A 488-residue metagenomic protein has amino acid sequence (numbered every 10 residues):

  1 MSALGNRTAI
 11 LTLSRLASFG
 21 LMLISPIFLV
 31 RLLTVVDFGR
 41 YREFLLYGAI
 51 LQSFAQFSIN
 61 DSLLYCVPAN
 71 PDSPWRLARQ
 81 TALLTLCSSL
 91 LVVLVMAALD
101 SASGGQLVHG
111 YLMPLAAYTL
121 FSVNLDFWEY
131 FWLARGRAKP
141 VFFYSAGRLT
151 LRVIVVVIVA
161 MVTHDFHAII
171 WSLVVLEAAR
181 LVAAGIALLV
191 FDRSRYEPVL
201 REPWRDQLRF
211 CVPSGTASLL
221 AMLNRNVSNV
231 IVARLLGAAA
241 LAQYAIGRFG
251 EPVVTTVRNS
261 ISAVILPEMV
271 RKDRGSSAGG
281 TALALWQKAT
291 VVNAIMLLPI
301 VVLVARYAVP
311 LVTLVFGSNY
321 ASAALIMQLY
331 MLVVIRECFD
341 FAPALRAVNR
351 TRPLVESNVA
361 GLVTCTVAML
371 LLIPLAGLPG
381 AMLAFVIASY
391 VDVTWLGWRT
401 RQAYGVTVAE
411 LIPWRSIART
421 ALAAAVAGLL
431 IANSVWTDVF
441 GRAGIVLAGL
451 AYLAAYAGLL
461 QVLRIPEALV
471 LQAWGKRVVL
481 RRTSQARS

Functional and structural regions predicted by a protein language model:
M1-M22, D72, R79, V108 (+4 more regions): N-terminal membrane topogenesis motif
S2-N60, V93, A97, Y118 (+7 more regions): Signature of the first transmembrane helix
L4, M113, K139, F143-Y144 (+7 more regions): Interhelical loop/hinge segments that connect adjacent transmembrane helices in multipass membrane
A55-P71, L133-A134, G247-A294, D340-A347: Helix-loop junctions and terminal segments of transmembrane helices in multi-pass membrane transport/translocation
A55-Q56, R79-H109, M113-P114, I154 (+5 more regions): Alpha-helical transmembrane segments of multi-pass membrane transport and lipid-handling proteins
C66-A69, F121-S145, M331-V359: Membrane-interface junctions at transmembrane-helix termini in multi-pass inner-membrane proteins
H109, M113, F142-D192, F210 (+3 more regions): Hydrophobic alpha-helical transmembrane segments
A409, L430-S488: Membrane-proximal transmembrane or re-entrant/amphipathic helices at the cytosolic face
